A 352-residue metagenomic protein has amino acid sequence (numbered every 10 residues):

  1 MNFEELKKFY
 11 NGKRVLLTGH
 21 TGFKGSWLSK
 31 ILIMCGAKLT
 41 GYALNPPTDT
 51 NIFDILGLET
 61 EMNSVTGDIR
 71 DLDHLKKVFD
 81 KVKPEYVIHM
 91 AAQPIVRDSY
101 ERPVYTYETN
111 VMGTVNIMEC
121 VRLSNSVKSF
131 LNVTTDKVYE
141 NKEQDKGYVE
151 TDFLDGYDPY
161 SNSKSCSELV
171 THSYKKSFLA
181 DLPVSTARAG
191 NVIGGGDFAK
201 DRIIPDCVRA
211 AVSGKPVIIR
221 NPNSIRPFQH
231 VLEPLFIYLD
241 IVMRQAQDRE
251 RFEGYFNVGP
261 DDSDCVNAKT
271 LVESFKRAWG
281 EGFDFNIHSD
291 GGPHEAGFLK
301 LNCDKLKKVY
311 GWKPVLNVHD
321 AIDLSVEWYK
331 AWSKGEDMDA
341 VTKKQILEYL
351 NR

Functional and structural regions predicted by a protein language model:
M1-A189, Y349: N-terminal Rossmann-like NAD(P)+-binding domain of SDR-like oxidoreductases, especially those catalyzing
V15, H74, Y105, M112 (+4 more regions): Residue-level recognition of oxygen-bearing side chains
L28, D206, N302-C303: Residues within well-ordered alpha-helices
M34-A37, G67, A211-R352: C-terminal substrate-binding subdomain of Rossmann-fold SDR/epimerase-dehydratase oxidoreductases
Q93, R97-Y100, I204, K300 (+1 more regions): Glycine-rich phosphate-binding loop at the start of an alpha helix
S99, G190-N191, Y255-V258: Short-chain dehydrogenase/reductase
K142-G147, T151, Y157-Y160, S165-A246 (+2 more regions): NAD(P)-dependent short-chain dehydrogenase/reductase
